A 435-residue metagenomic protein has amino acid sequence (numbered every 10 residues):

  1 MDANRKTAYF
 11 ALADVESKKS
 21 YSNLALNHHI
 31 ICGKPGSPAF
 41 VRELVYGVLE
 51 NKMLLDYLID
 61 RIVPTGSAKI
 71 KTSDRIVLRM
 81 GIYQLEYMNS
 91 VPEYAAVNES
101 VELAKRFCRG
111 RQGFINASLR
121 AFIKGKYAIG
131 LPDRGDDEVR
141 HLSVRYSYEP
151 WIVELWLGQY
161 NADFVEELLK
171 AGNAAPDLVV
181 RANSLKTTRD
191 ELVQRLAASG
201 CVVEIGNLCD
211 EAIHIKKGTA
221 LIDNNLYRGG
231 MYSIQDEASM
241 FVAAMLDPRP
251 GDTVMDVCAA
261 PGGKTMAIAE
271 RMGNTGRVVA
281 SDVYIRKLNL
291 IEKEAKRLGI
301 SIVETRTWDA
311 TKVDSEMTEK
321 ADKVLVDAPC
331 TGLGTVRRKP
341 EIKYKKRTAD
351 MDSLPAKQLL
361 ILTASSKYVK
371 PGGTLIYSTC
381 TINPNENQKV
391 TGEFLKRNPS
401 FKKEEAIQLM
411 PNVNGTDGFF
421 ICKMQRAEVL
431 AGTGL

Functional and structural regions predicted by a protein language model:
M1-L435: S-adenosylmethionine
